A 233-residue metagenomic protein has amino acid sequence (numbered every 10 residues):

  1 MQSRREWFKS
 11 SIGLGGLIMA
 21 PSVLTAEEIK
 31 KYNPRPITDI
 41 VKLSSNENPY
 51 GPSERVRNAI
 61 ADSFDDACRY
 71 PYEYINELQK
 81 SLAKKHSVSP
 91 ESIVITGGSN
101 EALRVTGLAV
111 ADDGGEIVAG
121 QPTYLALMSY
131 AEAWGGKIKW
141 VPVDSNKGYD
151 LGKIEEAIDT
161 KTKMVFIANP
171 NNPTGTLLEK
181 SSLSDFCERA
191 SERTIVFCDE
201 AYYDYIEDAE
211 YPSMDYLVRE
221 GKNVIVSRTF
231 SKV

Functional and structural regions predicted by a protein language model:
M1-G15: N-terminal secretory signal peptides and thylakoid transit peptides that target proteins across membranes
S11-R69: N-terminal "arm"/small-domain region of PLP-dependent enzymes with the aminotransferase-like
V41-L43, V118, K139, F197 (+1 more regions): Hydrophobic/aromatic beta-strand patches that form the interior of the parallel beta-sheet core in alpha/beta enzyme
N46-P49, S99-N100, Y124, N169-P173 (+2 more regions): Short glycine-rich anion-binding loops that position phosphate/pyrophosphate groups of nucleotides and phosphorylated
A67, E77-E116: Phosphate-binding glycine-rich loop
A109-I167: PLP-dependent aminotransferase-like
L151-T160, P173-V196, E200-V233: Active-site pre-lysine segment of PLP-dependent enzymes
